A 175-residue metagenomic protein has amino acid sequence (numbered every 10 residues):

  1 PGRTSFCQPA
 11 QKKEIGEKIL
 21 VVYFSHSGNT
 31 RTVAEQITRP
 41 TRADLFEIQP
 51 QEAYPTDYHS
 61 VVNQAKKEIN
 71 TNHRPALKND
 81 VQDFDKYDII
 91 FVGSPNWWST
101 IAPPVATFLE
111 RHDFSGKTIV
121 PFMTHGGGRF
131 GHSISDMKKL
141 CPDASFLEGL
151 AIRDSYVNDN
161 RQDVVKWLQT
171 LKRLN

Functional and structural regions predicted by a protein language model:
G2-V92, S99-I101, A106, E110 (+1 more regions): N-terminal beta1-alpha1-beta2 submodule of the flavodoxin-like/Rossmannoid cofactor-binding fold
I19, I119-V120: Hydrophobic beta-strand segments of well-ordered beta-sheets in folded domains
T41-A43, K117, A144: A structural micro-motif
F84, E110-G116, L140-C141: Short, conserved loop/helix-junction motifs that constitute active-site signature segments in enzyme catalytic cores
V92-G93, P121: Redox-cofactor binding/interface segments in oxidoreductases and associated redox assembly factors
L109, T124-F130, V157-W167: Conserved N-terminal glycine/acidic-rich loop preference
V120-Y156: Short, glycine-/small-residue-rich phosphate/pyrophosphate-handling segment
K138, E148-N175: Extended hydrophobic blocks
